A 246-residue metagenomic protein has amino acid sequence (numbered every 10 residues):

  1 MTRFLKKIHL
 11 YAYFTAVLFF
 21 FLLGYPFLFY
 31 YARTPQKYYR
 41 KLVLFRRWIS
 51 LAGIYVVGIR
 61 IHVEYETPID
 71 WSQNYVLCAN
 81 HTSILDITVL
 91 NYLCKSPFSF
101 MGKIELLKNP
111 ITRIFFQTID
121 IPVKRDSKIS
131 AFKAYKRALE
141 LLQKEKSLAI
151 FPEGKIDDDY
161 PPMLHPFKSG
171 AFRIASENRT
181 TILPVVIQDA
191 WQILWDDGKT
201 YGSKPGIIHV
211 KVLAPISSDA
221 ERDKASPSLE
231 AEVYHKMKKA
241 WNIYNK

Functional and structural regions predicted by a protein language model:
T2-H62, I114-T118: A transmembrane-helix-recognition feature enriched in membrane-embedded lipid enzymes and envelope glyco-/phospholipid
F4-L5, K133-K246: Non-catalytic C-terminal accessory region of glycerolipid acyltransferases and related lyso-lipid remodeling enzymes
Y25-R33, R40-V43, V56, W71-K128: Catalytic core of membrane glycerolipid acyltransferases/transacylases, capturing the structured, soluble-facing
V56-E64, A131-F132, Q192-W195: Short gly/ser/thr-rich secondary-structure transition/capping motifs
V63, I121-R125, S218: Short acidic-hydrophobic, aromatic-tinged amphipathic segments that line or gate anion-handling sites
V63, L77, F100, V210-V212: Generic preference for hydrophobic
E66-D70: Glycine-rich helix-loop-beta junction characteristic of Rossmann-like nucleotide cofactor-binding loops
